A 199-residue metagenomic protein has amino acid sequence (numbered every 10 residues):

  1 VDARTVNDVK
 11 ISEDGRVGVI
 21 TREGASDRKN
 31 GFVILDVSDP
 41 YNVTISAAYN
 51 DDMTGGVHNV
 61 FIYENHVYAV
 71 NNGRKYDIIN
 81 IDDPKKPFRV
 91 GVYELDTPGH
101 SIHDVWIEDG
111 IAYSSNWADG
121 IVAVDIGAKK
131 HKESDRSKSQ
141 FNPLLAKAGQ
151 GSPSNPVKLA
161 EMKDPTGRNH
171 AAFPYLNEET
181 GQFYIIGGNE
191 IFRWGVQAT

Functional and structural regions predicted by a protein language model:
V1-T199: Feature marking well-ordered beta-strand scaffolds used for ligand recognition
